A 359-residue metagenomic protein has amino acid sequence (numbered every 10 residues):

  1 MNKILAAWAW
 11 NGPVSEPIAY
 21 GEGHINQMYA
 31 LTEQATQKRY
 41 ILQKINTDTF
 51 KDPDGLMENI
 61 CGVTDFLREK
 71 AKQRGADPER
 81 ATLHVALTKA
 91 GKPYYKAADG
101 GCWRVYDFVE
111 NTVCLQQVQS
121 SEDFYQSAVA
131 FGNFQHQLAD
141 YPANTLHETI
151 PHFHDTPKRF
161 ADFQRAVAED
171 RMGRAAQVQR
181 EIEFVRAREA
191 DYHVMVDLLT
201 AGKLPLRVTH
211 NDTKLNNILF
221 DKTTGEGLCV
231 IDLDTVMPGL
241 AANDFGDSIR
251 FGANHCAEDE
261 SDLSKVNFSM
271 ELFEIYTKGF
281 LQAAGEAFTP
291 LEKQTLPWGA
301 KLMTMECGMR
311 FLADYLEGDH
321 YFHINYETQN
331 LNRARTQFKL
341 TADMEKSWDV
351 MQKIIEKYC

Functional and structural regions predicted by a protein language model:
M1-P17: Juxta-kinase regulatory segment immediately upstream of eukaryotic protein kinase catalytic domains
P17-Y20, H24-D162, G239-A241, G252 (+3 more regions): Conserved ATP-binding subdomain of kinase catalytic cores across diverse folds
I18-E22, Q43-K44, F50-D54, V109-Y125 (+6 more regions): ATP-dependent phospho-/nucleotidyl transfer catalytic cores
G202, N216-A257: Catalytic activation segment of kinase domains across protein kinase-like and atypical kinase folds
A242-E286, L302-Y321: Active-site activation/catalytic loop segments of kinase-like enzymes and analogous catalytic loops in related
F288-A300: All-alpha amphipathic helical-bundle segments outside canonical DNA-binding/catalytic cores that form hydrophobic
M344-S347: Long, compositionally biased intrinsically disordered regions
